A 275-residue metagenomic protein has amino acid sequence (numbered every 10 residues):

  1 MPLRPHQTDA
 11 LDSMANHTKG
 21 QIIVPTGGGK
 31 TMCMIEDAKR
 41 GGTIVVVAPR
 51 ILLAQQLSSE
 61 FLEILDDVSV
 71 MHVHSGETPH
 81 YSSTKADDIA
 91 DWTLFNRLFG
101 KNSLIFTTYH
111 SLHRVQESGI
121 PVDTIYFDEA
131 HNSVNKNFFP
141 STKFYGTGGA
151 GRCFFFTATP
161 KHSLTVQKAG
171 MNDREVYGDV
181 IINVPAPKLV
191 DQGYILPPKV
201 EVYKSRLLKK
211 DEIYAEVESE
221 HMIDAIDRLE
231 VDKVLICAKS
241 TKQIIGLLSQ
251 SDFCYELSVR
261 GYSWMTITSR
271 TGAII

Functional and structural regions predicted by a protein language model:
M1-I23: Conserved pre-motif I regulatory segment
H17-D37: Walker A/P-loop
G20, G178-K242: Conserved interdomain linker/interface between the two RecA-like ATPase lobes of SF2 helicase motors
T43-A54, M222-C254: Conserved strand-helix element at the start of the C-terminal RecA-like helicase core
L52-A86, F253-C254: Conserved helix-turn-beta segment of the N-terminal RecA-like "Helicase ATP-binding" lobe in SF1/SF2 helicases
T78-F99, E256-I275: Conserved helicase ATPase core of P-loop NTP-dependent helicases/translocases
R97-V115, I275: Conserved two-lobed SF2 helicase motor
E129-I195: Post-DEXD/H (motif II) to motif III coupling segment of the RecA-like Helicase ATP-binding lobe
